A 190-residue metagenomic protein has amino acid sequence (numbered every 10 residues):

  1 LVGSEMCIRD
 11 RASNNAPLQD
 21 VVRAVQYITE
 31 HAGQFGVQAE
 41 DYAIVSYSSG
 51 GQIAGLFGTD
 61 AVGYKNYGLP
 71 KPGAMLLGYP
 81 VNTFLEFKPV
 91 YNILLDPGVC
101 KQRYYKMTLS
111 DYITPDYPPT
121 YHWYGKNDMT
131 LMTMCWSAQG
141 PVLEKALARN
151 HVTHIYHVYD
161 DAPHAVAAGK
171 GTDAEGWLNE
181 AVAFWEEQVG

Functional and structural regions predicted by a protein language model:
L1-I8: Short, small-residue-biased leader/transition segments that mark boundaries at the very start of proteins
R9-A39, G169-A174: Catalytic nucleophile-loop/oxyanion-hole region of alpha/beta-hydrolase and closely related hydrolase-like folds
R9-R11, S48-Q52, V81-L85, K126-T130 (+1 more regions): Solvent-exposed loop/turn segments at secondary-structure junctions within structured extracellular/periplasmic domains
S13-N14, L69-G78, L85-L95, V99-R103 (+2 more regions): Mature catalytic domains of secreted/periplasmic carbohydrate-active enzymes
R23-P89, Y104: Primarily recognizes the serine-hydrolase "nucleophile elbow" in alpha/beta-hydrolase and SGNH/GDSL folds
Y42, T120, T153-I155: Hydrophobic anchor at the start of a short beta-strand that flanks the dinucleotide cofactor-binding loop
Y67-A74, P80-E86, C100-P141: The feature captures the conserved acid-bearing segment of alpha/beta-hydrolase catalytic domains
P141-E144, A148-G190: C-terminal catalytic histidine-bearing segment of alpha/beta-hydrolase fold enzymes
